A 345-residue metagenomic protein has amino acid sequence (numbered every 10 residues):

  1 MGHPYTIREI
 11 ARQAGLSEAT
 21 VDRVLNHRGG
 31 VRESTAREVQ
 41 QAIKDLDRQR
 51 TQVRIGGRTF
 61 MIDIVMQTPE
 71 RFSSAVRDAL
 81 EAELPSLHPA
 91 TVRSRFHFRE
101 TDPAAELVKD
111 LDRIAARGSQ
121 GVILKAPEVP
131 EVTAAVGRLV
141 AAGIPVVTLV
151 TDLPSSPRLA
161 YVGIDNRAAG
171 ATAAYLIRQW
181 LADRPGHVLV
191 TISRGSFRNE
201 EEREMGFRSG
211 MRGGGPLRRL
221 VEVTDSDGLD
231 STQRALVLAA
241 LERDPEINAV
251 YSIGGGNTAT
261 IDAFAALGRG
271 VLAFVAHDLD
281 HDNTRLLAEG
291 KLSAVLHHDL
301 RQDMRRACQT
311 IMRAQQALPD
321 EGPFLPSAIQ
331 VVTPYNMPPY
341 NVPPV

Functional and structural regions predicted by a protein language model:
M1-R54, R58: N-terminal helix-turn-helix DNA-binding module of bacterial transcription factors
A42, M211, L300-V345: Hinge/cleft segment of the Venus flytrap/periplasmic-binding protein
R50-K109: Amphipathic helical "hinge" segments at domain boundaries
Q67-A75, R95-E106, E128, G163-A171 (+5 more regions): Hinge/beta->alpha junction and helix N-cap segments in small-molecule ligand-binding domains
I123-V140, F207, T224-D282: Hydrophobic alpha-helical
E131-A168, D280-A288: Flexible loop/hinge segments that line or gate small-molecule binding clefts
L153-R178, T191, E289-R301: Short beta-strand elements at the ligand-binding edges of bilobed clamshell
A174-G214, P319, P323-P338: An alpha-beta-alpha
